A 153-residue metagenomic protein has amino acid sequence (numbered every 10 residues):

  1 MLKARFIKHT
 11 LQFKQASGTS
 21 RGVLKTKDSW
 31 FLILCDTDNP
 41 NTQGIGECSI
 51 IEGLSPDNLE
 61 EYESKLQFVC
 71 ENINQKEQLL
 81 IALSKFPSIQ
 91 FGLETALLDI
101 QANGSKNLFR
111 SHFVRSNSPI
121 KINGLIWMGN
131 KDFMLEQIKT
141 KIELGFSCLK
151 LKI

Functional and structural regions predicted by a protein language model:
M1-I153: N-terminal capping/lid subdomain adjacent to the active-site entrance of alpha/beta enzymes
